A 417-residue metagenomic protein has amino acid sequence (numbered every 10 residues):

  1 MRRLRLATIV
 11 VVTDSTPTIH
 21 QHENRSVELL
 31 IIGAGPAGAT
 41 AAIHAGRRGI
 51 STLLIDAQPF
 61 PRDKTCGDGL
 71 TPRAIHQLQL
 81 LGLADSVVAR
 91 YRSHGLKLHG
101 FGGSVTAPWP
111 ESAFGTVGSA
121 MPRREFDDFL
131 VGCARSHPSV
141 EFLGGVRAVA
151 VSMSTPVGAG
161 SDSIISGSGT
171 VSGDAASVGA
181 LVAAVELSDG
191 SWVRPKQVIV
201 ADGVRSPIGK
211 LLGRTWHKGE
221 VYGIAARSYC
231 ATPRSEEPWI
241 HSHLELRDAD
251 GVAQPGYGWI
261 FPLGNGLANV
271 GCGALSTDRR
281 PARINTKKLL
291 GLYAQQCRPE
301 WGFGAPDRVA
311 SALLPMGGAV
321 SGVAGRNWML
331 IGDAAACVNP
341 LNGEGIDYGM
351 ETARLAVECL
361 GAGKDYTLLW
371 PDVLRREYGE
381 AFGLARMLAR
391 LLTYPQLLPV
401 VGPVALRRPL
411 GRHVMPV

Functional and structural regions predicted by a protein language model:
V11-S26, D333: A short, basic/flexible loop-to-alpha-helix module at the beginning of a structural domain
H22-A37: Beta1/beta-strand and adjacent pyrophosphate-binding region of the FAD-binding site in flavoprotein oxidoreductases
A37, F60, R205: Conserved Rossmann-like nucleotide-cofactor binding loop
G46-C66: Glycine-rich FAD pyrophosphate-binding loop
I75, Q79-F129: A conserved beta-strand/loop capping segment in the N-terminal third of enzymes that catalyze redox or closely related
C133-G158, D162-E300: Predominantly flavin-linked oxidoreductase catalytic cores and closely associated redox partners
S276-C359, K364-D365: FAD/FMN-dependent oxidoreductases across multiple families
E358-V417: C-terminal helical "tail/cap" subdomain of flavin- and related membrane-associated enzymes
